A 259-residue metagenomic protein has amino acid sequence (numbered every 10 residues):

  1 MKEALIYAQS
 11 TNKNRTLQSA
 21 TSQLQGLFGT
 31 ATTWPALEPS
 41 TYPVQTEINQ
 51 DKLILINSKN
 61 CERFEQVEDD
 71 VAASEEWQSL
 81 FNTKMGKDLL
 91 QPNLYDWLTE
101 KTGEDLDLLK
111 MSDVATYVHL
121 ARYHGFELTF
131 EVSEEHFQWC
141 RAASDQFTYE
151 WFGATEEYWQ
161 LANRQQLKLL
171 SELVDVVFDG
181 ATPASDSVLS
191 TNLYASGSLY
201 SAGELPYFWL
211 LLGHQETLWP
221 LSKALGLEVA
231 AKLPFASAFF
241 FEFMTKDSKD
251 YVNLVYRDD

Functional and structural regions predicted by a protein language model:
M1-Y7, T11-W209, G213-D259: Signature for phosphate-centric chemistry
